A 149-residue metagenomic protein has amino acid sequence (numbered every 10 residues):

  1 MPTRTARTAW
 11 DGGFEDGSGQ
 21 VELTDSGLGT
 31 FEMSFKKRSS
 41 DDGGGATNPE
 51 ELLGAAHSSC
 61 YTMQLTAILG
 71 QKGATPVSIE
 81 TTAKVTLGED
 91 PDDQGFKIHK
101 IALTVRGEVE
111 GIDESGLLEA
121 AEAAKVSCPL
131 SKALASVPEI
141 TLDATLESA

Functional and structural regions predicted by a protein language model:
M1-A55, T62-A149: Extended beta-strand/beta-hairpin segments
